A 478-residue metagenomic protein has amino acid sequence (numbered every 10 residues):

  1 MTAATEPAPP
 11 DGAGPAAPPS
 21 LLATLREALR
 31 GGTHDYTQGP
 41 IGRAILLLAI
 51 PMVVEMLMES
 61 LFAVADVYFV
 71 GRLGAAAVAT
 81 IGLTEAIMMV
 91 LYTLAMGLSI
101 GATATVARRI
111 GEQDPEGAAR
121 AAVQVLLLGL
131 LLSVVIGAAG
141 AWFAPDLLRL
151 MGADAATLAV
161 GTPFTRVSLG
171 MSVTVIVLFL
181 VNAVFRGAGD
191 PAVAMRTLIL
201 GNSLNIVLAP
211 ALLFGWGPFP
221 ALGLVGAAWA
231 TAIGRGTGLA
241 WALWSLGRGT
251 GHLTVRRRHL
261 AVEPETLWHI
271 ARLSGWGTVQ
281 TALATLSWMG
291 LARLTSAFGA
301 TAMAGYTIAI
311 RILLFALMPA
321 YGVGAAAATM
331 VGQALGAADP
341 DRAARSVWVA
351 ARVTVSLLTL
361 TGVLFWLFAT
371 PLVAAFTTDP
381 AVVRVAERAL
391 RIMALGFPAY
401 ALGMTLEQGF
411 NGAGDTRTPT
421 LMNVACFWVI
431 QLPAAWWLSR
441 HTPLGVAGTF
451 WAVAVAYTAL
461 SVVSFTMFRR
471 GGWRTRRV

Functional and structural regions predicted by a protein language model:
M1-A49, V106-V173, V207, F219-G275 (+2 more regions): Short alpha-helical transmembrane segments in multi-pass integral membrane proteins
Y36-Y68, R72-L73, A86-G101, T105 (+6 more regions): N-terminal transmembrane alpha-helices
L46-D66, V167, G201, G234-G238 (+4 more regions): Transmembrane helical elements of multi-pass membrane transporters/channels
L47, F69-M89, A156-P163, L224-W229 (+4 more regions): Interfacial/gating helices of multi-pass transporter permease domains
V53, L57-A79, L148-A155, A211-L222 (+4 more regions): Helix-terminus/linker motif at the lipid-water interface of multi-pass membrane proteins
V70-G71, A107, L148, R186 (+9 more regions): Helix-capping/transition residues at the boundaries of transmembrane alpha-helices and the short helical linkers
V78-A138, V175-A194, G305-A369, Y400-M422: Small-residue-rich hydrophobic transmembrane alpha-helices
S99, V167-R186, A194-N202, A227-A242 (+6 more regions): Short runs within selected transmembrane alpha-helices of multi-pass transporters and secretion channels
